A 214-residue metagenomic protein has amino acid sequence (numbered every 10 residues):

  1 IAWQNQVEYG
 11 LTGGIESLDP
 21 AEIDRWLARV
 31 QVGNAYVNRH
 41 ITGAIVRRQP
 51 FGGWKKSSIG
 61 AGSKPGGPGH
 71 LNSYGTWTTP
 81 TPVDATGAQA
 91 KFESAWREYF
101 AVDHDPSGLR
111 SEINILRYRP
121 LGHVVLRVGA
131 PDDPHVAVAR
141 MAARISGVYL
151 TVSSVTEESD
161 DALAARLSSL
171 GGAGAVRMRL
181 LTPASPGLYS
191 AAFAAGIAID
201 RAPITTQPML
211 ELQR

Functional and structural regions predicted by a protein language model:
I1-R214: Conserved C-terminal structural/oligomerization subdomain of aldehyde/semialdehyde dehydrogenase
